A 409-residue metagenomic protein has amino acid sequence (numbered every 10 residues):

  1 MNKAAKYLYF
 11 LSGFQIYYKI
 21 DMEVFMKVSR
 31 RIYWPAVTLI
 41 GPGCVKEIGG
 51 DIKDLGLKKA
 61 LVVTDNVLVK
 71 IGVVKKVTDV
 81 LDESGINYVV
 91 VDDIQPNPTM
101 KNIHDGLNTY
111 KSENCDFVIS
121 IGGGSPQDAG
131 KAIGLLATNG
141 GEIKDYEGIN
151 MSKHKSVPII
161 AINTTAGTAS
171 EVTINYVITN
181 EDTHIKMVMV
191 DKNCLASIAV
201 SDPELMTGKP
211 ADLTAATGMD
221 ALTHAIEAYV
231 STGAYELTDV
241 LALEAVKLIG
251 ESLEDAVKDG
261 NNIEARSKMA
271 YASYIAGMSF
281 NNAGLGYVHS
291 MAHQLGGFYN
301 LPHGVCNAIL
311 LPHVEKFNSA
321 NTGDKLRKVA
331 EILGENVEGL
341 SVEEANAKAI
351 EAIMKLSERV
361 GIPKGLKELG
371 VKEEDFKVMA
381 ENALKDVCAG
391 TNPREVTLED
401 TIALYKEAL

Functional and structural regions predicted by a protein language model:
A4-Q15, M22: N-terminal amphipathic/hydrophobic targeting modules at extreme N-termini, encompassing cleavable Sec/SRP-type signal
Q15-I16, D21-F117, L366-K367: ATP/NTP phosphate-donor binding region
K101-E204: Glycine/threonine-rich beta-strand-loop-alpha-helix active-site module that forms ligand/phosphate-binding
G167, Y274-N307, D386-G390: Glycine-rich phosphate/pyrophosphate-binding beta-alpha loops
N175-A283, E399: Carboxylate- and glycine-rich phosphate/diphosphate-binding segment that chelates Mg2+/Mn2+
F298-D375: Gly/Pro-rich interdomain helix-loop hinge
E373-L409: Short, amphipathic C-terminal "tail helix"
